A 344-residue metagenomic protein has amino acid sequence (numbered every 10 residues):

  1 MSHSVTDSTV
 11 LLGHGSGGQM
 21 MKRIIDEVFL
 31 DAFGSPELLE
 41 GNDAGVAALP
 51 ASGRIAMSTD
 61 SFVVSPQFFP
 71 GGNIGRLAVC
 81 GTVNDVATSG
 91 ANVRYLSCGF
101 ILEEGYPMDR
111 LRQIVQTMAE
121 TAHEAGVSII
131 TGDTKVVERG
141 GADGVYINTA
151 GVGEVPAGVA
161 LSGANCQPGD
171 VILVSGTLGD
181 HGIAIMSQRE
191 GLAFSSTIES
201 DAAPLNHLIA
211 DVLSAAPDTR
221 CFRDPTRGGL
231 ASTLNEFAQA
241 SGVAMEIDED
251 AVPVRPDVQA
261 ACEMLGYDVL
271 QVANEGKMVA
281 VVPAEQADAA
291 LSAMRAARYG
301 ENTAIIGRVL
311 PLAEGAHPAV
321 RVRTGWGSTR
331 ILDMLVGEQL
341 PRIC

Functional and structural regions predicted by a protein language model:
M1-V28, G315-H317, T329-L340: N-terminal amphipathic/basic leader segments beginning at the initiator methionine
L11, Q19-V174, I185, F194: Glycine-rich phosphate/pyrophosphate-binding loop regions near the starts of catalytic domains
G41-N42, V272-K277: Short Gly/Ser/Thr- and Asp/Glu-enriched loop/turn motifs at secondary-structure junctions
E103-G105, I198-N274: Active-site-proximal betaalpha loop/short-helix elements that scaffold phosphoryl/nucleotidyl transfer chemistry
T177-L178: Short, surface-exposed secondary-structure boundary micro-motifs
V282-D288: Helix N-cap motif at beta-to-alpha junctions
A289-Y299: Short amphipathic alpha-helices in soluble, non-transmembrane regions that often serve as interface/regulatory elements
A297-C344: Acidic, Ser/Thr/Pro-rich beta/coil linker or hinge segments at domain junctions
